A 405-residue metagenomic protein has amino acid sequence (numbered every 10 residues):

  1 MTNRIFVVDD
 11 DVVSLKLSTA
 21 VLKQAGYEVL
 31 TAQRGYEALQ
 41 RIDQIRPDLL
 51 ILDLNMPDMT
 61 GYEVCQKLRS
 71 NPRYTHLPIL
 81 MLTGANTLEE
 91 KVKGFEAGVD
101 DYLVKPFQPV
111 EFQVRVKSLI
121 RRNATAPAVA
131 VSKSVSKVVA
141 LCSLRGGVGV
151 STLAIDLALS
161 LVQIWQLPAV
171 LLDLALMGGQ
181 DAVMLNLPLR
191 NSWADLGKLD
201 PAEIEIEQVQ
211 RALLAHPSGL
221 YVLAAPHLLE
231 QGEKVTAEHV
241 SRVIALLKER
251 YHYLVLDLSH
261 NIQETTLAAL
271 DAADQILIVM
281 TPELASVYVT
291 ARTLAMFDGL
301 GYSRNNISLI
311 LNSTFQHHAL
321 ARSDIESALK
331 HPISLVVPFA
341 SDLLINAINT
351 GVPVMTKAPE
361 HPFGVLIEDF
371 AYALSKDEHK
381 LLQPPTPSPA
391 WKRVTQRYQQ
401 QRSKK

Functional and structural regions predicted by a protein language model:
D9, D53, T83: Active-site residues of response regulator receiver
V13, Q33-E37, T60-V64: Acidic catalytic/metal-coordinating carboxylates
K16-Q24: Charged docking surfaces used in two-component/phosphorelay signaling
T31-L49: Acidic, metal-coordinating helix/loop segments flanking the phosphotransfer/catalytic sites of two-component signaling
M56: Receiver (REC) domain active-site loop signature in two-component systems and cognate sites in sensor histidine kinases
E63, N86-D101: Alpha4 helix (beta4-alpha4-beta5 surface) of REC/receiver domains from two-component response regulators
I164-V222: Phosphate-binding loop that captures ATP/GTP phosphates
S313, E326-M355, I367: Beta-strand-loop-alpha "switch" segments that mediate conformational coupling across diverse proteins
